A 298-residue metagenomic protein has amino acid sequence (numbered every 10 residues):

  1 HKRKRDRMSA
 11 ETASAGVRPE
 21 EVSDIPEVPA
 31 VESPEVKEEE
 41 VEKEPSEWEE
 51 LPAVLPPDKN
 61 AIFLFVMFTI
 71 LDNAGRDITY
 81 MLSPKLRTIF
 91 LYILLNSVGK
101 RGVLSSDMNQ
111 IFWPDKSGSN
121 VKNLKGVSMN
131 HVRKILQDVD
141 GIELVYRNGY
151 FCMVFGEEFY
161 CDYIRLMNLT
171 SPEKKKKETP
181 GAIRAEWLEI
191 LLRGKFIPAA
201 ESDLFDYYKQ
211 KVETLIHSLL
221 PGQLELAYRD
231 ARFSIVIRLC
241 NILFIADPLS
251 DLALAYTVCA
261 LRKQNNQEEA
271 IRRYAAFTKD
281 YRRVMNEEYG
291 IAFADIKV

Functional and structural regions predicted by a protein language model:
K2-R5, A10-K85, E143, Y150: Short boundary/linker motifs that mark transitions into or out of structured domains
W48, L64-M67, M81-Y92, G118-D138: DNA-recognition element of transcription regulators
I78-I111, V132: Short amphipathic alpha-helical recognition elements used for nucleic-acid or partner binding across transcription
V139-T179, I296-V298: A short linear beta-strand->loop->alpha-helix hinge motif most characteristic of winged-helix/helix-turn-helix
R165, Q223, Y256-T257: Structural register within alpha-helical repeat arrays
T170-D206, F277-Y289: Short acidic-capped amphipathic helix/loop micro-motif used as an active-site/signal-coupling element
A227, A260-L261: Residue at a conserved register position within TPR or TPR-like alpha-solenoid repeats
